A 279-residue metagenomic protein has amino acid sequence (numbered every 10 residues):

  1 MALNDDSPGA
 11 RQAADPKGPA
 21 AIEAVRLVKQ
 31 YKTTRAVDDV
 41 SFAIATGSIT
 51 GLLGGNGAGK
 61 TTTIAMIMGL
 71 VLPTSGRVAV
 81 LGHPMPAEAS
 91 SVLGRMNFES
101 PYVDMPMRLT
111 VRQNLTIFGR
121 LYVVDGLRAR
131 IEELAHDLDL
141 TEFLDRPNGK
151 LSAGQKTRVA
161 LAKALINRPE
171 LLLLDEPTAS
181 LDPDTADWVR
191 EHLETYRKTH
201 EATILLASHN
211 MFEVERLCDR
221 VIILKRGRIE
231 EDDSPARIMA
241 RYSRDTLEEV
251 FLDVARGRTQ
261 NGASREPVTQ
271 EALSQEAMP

Functional and structural regions predicted by a protein language model:
T116, R120-F143: Conserved ABC ATPase "signature" region
P147-L151: Conserved ABC ATPase signature
R168: Conserved catalytic motifs of ABC-family nucleotide-binding domains
L172-E176: Catalytic Walker B motif of ABC-type/P-loop ATPase nucleotide-binding domains
D187-T199: Helical segment within the ABC ATPase nucleotide-binding domain
D232-D233: ABC ATPase "signature
